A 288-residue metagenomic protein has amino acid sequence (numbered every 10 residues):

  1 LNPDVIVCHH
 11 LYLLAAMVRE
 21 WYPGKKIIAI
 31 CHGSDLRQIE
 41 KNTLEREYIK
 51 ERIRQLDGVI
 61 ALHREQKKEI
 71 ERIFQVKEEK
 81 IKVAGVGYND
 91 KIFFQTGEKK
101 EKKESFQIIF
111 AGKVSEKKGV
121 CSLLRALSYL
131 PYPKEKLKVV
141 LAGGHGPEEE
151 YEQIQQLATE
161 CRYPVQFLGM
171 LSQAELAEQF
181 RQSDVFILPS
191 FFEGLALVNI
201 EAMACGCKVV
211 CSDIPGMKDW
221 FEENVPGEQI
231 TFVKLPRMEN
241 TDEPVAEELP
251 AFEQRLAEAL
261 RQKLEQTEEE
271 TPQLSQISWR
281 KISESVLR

Functional and structural regions predicted by a protein language model:
I39-N42, E71, E79-K80, Y88-S105: Acidic anion/phosphate-binding donor-loop and adjacent secondary structure in glycosyltransferase catalytic cores
I60, E101-K118, L124-S128, V140: Conserved donor-binding/catalytic core segment of Leloir-type glycosyltransferases
E65, G87: Carbohydrate-associated surface elements
Y151-L171: Nucleotide-activated donor-binding/catalytic signature segment of Leloir-type glycosyltransferases, i.e., the conserved
M170-L171, E178-S183: Short alpha-helical donor nucleotide-sugar binding micro-motif in glycosyltransferases
F191: Aromatic "clamp/platform" in nucleotide-sugar-dependent glycosyltransferases that forms part of the donor/acceptor
K208-C211, G216-E222, Q229: Short hydrophobic beta-strand element within catalytic cores of glycosyltransferases and related nucleotide-activated
P244-E258, Q262-R288: A charged, aromatic-enriched C-terminal amphipathic alpha-helix characteristic of glycosyltransferases across folds
